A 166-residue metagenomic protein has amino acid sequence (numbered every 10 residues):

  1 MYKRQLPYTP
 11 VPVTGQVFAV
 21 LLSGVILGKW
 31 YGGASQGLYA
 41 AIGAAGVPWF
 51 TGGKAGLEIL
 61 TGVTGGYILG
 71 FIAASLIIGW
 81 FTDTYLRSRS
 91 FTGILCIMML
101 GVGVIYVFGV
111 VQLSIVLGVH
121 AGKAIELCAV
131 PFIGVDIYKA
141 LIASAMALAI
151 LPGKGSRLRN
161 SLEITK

Functional and structural regions predicted by a protein language model:
K3-G33: Hydrophobic transmembrane alpha-helices
K3-P12, A40-A74: Interfacial aromatic-anchored transmembrane helix boundaries in multi-pass membrane proteins
F18-L22, G33-L38, L60, T64-L69 (+3 more regions): Hydrophobic alpha-helical transmembrane segments
L22, L76, W80, T84 (+4 more regions): Membrane-interface helix caps of multi-pass small-molecule transporters
G32-Y39, V47-F50, A74, I78 (+3 more regions): Alpha-helical transmembrane segments and their lipid-water interface positions in multi-pass membrane proteins
V47-G53, Q112-E126: Interfacial helix-loop-helix junctions of multi-pass membrane proteins
G53, L57-I105: Short helix-perturbing small/polar motifs within transmembrane alpha-helices
K123, L127-K166: Alpha-helical transmembrane segments and their cytosolic interface
